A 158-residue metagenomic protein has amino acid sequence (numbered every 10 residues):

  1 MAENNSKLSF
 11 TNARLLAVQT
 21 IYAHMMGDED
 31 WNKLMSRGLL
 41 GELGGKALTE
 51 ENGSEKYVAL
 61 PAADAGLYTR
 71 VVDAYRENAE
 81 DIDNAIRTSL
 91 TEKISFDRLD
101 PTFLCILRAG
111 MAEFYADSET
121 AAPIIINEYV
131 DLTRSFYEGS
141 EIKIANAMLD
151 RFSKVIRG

Functional and structural regions predicted by a protein language model:
M1-G158: N-terminal interaction/assembly modules
